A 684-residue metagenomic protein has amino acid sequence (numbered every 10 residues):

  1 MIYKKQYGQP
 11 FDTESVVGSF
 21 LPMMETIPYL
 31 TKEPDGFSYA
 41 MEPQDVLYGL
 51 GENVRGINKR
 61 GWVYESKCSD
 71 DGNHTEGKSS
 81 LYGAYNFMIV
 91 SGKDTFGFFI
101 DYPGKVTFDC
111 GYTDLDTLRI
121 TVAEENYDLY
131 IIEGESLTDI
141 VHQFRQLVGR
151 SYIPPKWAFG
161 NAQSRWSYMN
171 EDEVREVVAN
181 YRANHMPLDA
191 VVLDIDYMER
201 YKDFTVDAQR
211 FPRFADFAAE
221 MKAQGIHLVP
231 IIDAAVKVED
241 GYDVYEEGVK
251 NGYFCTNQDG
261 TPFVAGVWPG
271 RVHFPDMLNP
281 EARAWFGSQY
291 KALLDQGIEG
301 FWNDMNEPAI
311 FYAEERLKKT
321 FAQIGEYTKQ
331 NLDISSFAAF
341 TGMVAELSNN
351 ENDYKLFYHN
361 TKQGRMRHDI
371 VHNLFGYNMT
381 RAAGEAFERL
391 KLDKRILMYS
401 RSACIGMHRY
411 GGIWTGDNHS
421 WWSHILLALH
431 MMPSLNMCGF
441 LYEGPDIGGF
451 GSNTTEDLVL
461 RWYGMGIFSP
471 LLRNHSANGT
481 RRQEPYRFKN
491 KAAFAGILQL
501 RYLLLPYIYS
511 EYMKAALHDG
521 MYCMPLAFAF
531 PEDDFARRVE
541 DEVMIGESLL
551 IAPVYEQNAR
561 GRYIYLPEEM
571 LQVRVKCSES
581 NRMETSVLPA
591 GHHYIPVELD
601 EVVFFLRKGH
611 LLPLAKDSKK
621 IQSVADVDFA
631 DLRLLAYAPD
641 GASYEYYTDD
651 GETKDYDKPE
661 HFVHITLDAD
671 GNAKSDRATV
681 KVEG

Functional and structural regions predicted by a protein language model:
M1-P155, R165-W166, E171, V178-A183 (+4 more regions): Catalytic and substrate-binding clefts that recognize carbohydrates or anionic sugar/phosphate headgroups
Y64-C68, L81-A84, R175, R283 (+3 more regions): Short, hydrophobic/amphipathic alpha-helical packing segments that form internal helix faces or helix-helix interfaces
N73, L374-F375, T380-R389, D393-I396 (+4 more regions): Catalytic core of carbohydrate-active enzymes
S80-Y82, V122-E124, K156, E199 (+7 more regions): Short, solvent-exposed loop/turn segments at the edges of secondary structure
Y82-N86, K93-T95, P103, N126 (+9 more regions): Extracellular structured ligand-interaction cores
I89-D94, N257-D259, P567-E568: Short acidic-glycine loop/turn motifs at beta-strand connectors
L147-S164, T261-F274: N-terminal small/glycine-rich loop or linker at the start of catalytic domains across soluble metabolic enzymes
P187-F494, A529-F530: Aromatic- and carboxylate-enriched substrate-binding clefts and catalytic-loop regions of carbohydrate-active enzymes
